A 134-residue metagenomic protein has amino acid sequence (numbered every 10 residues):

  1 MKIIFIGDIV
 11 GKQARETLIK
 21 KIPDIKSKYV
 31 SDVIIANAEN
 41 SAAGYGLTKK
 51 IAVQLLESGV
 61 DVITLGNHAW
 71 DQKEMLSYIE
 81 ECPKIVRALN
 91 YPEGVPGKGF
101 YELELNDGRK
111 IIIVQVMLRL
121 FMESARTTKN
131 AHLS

Functional and structural regions predicted by a protein language model:
M1-S134: Acidic, metal/ion-coordinating pockets
